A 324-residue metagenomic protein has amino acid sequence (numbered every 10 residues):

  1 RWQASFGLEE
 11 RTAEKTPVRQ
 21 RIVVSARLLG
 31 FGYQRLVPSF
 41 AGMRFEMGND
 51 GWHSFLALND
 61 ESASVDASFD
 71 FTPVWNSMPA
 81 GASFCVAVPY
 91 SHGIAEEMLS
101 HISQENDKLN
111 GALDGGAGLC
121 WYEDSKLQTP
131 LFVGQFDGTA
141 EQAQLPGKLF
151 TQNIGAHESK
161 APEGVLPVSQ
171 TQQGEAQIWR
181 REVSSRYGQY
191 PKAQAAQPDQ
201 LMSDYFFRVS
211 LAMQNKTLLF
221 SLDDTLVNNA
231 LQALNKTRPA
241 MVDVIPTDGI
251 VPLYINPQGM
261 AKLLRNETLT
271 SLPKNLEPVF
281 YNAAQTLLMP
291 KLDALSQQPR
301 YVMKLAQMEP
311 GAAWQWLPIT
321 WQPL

Functional and structural regions predicted by a protein language model:
R1-A4, G115-P246: Single conserved position on a long alpha-helix in the C-terminal lobe of the eukaryotic protein kinase
R1-S100, G116-L119, M202-F206, S210 (+2 more regions): Leucine-rich, highly hydrophobic segment in Treponema pallidum outer-membrane-associated proteins
L29, I102-L109, Y190-D199: Short amphipathic alpha-helix segments
A67-S68, I102-N110, P146-I154: Well-ordered, non-membrane alpha-helical segments in soluble/globular domains
V74-W75, K108, V168-Q170: Beta-strand-rich interaction surfaces with strong enrichment in secreted/lumenal proteins
M98-K126: C-terminal low-complexity, acidic/polar tails when present
E105-D107, K236-V242, Q322-L324: C-terminal/domain-terminus segments
